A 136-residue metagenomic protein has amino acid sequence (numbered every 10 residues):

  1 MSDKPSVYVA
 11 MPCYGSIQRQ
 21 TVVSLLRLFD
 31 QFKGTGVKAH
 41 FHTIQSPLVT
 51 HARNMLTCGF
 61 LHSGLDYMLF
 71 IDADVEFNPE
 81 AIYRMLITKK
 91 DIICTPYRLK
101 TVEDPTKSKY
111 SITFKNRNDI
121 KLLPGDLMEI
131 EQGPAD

Functional and structural regions predicted by a protein language model:
M1-H51: N-proximal low-complexity "stem/linker" segments adjacent to membrane-targeting elements
K4, S63-D66, K90: Active-site acidic short loop of glycosyltransferases
Y14-S16, I44, V75, I82 (+1 more regions): Residue-level marker for beta-strand->alpha-helix junctions and adjacent short loops that shape enzyme
D30-G34, H62, I87: Secondary-structure boundary motif
N54-Y67: Active-site nucleotide-sugar/metal-binding loop of Leloir-type enzymes
T57, N78-D136: Conserved catalytic core of nucleotide-sugar-dependent glycosyltransferases
G64-N78: Short beta-strand-to-loop acidic/aromatic patch adjacent to the donor-nucleotide binding site
